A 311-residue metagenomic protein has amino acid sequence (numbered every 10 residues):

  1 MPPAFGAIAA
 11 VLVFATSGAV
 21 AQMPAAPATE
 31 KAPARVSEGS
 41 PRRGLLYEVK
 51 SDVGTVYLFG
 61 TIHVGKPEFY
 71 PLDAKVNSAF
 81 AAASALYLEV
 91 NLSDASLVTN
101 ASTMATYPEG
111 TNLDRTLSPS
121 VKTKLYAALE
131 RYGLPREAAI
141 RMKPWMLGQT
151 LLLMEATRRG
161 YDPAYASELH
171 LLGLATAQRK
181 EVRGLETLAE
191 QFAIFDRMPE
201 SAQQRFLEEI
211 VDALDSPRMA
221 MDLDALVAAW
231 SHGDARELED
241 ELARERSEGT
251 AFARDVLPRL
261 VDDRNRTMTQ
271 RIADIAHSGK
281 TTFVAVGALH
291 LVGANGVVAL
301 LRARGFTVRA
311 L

Functional and structural regions predicted by a protein language model:
F5-S17: Bacterial N-terminal signal peptides
A7-I8, K50-V53, H277-S278: Short hydrophobic "helix-edge" motifs at membrane interfaces and signal-peptide entry regions
A9, E68, A294: Active-site-proximal flexible loops/turns
G18-Q22: Nuclease and nuclease-like effector domains acting on nucleic acids or nucleotide cofactors
M23-E38, R43-V256, L260: Structured, acidic catalytic/metal-binding patches in enzyme active sites
A251-L311: A cross-kingdom marker for long, charged
